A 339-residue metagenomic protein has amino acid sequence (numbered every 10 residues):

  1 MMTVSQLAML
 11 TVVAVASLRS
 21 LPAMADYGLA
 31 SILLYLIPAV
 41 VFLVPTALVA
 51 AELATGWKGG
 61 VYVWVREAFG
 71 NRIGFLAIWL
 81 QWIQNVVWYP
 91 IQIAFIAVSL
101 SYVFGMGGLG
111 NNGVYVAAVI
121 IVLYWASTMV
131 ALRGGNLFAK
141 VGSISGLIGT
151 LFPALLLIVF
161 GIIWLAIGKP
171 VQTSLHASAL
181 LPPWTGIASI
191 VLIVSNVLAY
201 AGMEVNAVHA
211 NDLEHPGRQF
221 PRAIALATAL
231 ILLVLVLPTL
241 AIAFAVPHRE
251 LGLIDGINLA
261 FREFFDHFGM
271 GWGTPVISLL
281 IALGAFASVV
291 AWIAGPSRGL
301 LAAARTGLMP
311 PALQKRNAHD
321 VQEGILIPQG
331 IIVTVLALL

Functional and structural regions predicted by a protein language model:
M1-A51, T55, S174-A179, P183: Membrane-interface "cap" regions at the ends of multi-pass membrane proteins
S5-T11, F104-N136, T150-I158, L326-I332: Transmembrane alpha-helical segments of multi-pass small-molecule transport proteins
L10, Y35, A39, N85 (+7 more regions): Hydrophobic alpha-helical transmembrane segments in multi-pass membrane proteins
S17-A25, A30, V130-N136, M309 (+1 more regions): Transmembrane helix-loop junctions in multi-pass membrane proteins
A25-D26, V44-Y124, T128-L132, A282-A302: Hydrophobic transmembrane alpha-helices that form the core helical bundles of multi-pass secondary transporters
L29-A30, G56-G59, E67-I73, N211-Q219 (+3 more regions): Juxtamembrane helix-boundary/capping and inter-helix hinge elements in multi-pass membrane proteins
Y62-V65, G70, Y102-G107, A223-V290 (+1 more regions): TM-loop-TM module centered on a large, flexible mid-protein loop between adjacent transmembrane helices in multi-pass
N111-Y115, I144-S278: Helix-loop-helix junctions that connect adjacent transmembrane segments in multi-pass membrane transporters
